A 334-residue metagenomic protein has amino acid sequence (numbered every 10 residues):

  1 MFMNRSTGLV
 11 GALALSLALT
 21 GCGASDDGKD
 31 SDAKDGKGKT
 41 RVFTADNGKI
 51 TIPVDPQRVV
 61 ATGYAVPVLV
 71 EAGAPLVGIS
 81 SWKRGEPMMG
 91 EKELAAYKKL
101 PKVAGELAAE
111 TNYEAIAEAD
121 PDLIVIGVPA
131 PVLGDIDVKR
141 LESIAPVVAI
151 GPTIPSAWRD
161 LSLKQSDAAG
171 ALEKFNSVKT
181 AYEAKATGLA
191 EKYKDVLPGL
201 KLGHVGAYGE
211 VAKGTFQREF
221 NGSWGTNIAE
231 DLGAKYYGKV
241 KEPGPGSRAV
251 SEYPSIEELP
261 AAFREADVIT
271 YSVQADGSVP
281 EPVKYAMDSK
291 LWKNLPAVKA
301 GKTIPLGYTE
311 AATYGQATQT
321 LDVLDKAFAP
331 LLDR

Functional and structural regions predicted by a protein language model:
M1-T20: Sec-dependent bacterial lipoprotein signal peptides
G21-K37: Bacterial lipoprotein signal-peptidase II cleavage site
R58-V60, A65-A72, S177-V240: Basic- and aromatic-lined ligand-binding clefts that recognize polyanionic substrates
T62-A115, A119, V128-A130: A short, structured surface patch at a secondary-structure boundary
G85-M88, A130-I136, G151-K164, G199-I228 (+3 more regions): Extracytoplasmic ligand-binding site segments that recognize negatively charged/polar headgroups
I116-I126, P146, L259, R264-E265 (+1 more regions): Proline-aspartate-enriched helix->loop->beta-strand connector
R140-A212, Y314, T318-R334: Extracytoplasmic substrate-binding proteins
A262-R334: Structured C-terminal subdomain patch of bacterial secreted/periplasmic proteins
